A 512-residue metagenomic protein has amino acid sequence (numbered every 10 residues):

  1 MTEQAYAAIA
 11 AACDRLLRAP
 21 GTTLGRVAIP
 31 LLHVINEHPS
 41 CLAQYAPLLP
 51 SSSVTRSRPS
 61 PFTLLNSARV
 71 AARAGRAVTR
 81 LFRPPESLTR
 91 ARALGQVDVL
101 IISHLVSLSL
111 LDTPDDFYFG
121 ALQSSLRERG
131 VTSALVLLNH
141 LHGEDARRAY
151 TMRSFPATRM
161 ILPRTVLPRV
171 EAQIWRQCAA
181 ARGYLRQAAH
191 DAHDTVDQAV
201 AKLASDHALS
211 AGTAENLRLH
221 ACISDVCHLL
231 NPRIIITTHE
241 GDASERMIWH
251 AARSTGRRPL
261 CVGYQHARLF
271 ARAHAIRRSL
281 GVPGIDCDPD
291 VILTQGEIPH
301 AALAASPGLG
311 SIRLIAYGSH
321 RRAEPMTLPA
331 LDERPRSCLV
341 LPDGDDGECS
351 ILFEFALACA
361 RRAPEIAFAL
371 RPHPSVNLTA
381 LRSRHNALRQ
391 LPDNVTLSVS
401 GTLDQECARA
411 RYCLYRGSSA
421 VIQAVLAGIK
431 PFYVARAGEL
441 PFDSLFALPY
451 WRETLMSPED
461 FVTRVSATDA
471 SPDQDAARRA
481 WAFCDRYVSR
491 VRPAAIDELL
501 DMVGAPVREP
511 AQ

Functional and structural regions predicted by a protein language model:
M1-Q512: Catalytic-core helical/loop segments in enzymes performing group transfer/polymerization on anionic/lipid-linked
